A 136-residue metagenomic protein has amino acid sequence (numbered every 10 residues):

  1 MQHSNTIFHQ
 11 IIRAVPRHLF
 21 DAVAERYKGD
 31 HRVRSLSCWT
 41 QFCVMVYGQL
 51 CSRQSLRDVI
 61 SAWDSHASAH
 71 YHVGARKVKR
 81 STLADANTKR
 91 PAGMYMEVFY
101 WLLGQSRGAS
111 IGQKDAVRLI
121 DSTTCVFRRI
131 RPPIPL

Functional and structural regions predicted by a protein language model:
M1-L136: Conserved, well-structured functional cores that handle cations and Mg-NTP chemistry
